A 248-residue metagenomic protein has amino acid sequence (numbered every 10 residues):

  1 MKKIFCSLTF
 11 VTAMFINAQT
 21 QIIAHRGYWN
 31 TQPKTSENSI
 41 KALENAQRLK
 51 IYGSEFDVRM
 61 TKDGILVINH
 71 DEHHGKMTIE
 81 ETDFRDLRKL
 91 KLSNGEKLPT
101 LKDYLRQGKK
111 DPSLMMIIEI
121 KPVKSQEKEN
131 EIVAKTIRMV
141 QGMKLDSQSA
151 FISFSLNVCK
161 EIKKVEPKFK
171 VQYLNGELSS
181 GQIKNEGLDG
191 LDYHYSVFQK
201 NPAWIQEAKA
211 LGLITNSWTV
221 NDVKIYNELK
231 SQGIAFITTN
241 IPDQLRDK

Functional and structural regions predicted by a protein language model:
M1-Q21: Bacterial Sec-dependent N-terminal signal peptides
A18-K248: Phosphate-group recognition and catalysis centered on beta-loop-alpha active-site segments
